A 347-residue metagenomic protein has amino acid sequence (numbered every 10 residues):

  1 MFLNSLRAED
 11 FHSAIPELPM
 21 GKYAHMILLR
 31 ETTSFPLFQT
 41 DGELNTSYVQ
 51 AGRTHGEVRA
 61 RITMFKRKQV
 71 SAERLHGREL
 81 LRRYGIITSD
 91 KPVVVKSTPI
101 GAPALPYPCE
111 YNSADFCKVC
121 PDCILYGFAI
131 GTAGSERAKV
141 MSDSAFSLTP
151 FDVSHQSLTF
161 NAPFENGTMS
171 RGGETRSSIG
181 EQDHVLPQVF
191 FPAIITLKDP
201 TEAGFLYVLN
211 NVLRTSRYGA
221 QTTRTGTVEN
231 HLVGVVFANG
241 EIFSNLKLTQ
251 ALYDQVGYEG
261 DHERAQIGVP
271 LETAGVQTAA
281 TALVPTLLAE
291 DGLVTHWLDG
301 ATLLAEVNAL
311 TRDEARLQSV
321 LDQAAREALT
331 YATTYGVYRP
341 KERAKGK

Functional and structural regions predicted by a protein language model:
M1-K347: RNA-binding basic/glycine-rich loop and surface signature characteristic of RAMP-family CRISPR effectors
